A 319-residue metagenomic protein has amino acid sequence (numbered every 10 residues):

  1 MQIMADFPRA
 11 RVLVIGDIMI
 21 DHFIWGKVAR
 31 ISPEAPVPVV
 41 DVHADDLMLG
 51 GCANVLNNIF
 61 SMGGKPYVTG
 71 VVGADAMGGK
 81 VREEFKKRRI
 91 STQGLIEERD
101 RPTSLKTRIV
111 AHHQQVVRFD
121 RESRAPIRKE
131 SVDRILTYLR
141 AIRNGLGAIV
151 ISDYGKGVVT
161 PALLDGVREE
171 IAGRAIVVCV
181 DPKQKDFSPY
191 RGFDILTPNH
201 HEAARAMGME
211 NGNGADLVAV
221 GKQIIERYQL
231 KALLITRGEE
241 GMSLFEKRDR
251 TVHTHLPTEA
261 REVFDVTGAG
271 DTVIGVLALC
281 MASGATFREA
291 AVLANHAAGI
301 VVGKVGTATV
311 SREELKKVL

Functional and structural regions predicted by a protein language model:
M1-A29: Positively charged, low-complexity intrinsically disordered leader regions
M4, P33, V37-L105, K317-V318: Substrate-binding N-lobe of the ribokinase-like
L13-I15, R118, G147-V150, C179 (+2 more regions): Structural motif
I18, Y154, T272: Active-site metal-binding loops of divalent metal-dependent hydrolases
L95-R101, R108-I142: Conserved phosphate-binding/catalytic loop of the ribokinase/pfkB sugar-kinase fold
G145-V158: Short acidic, glycine-rich surface-loop motifs adjacent to enzyme active sites
K156-H253: Conserved phosphate/ATP/ADP-binding segment of small-molecule kinases
K231, E259-V318: Conserved post-catalytic alpha-helical subdomain immediately downstream of the catalytic base and nucleotide-binding
